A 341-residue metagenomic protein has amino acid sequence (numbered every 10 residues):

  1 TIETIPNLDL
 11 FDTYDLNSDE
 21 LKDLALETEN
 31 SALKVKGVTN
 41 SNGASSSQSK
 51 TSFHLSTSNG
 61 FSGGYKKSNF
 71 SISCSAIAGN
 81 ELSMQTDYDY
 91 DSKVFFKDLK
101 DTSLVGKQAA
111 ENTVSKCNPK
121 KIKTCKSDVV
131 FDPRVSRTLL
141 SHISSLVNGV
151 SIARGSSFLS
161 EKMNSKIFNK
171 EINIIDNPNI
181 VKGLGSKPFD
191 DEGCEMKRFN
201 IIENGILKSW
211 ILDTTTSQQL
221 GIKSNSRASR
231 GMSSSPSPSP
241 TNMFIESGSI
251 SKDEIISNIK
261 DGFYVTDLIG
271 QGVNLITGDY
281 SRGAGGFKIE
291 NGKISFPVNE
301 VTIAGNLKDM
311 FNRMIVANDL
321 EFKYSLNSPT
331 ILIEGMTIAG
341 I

Functional and structural regions predicted by a protein language model:
T1-C194, E203-I206, K293, N327-I341: Active-site bordering "gate/hinge" segments that shape substrate access to catalytic or cofactor-binding pockets
K162-I341: Dual-mode signal for accessory low-complexity, basic/Gly-rich regions
